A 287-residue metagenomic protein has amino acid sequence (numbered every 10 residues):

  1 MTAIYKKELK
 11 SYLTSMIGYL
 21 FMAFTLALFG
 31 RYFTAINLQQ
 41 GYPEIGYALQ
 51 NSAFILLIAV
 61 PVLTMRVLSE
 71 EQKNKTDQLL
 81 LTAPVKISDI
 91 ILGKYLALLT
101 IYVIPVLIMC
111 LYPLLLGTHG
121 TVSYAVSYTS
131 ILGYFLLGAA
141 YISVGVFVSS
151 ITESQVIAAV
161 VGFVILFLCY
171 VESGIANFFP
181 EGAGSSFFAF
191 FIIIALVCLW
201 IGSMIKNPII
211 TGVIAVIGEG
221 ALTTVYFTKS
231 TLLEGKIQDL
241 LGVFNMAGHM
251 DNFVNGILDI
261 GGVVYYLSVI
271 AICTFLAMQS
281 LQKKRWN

Functional and structural regions predicted by a protein language model:
M1-E71, L111, W200-A215, L222-K236 (+1 more regions): Hydrophobic alpha-helical transmembrane segments
S11, S69, L80-T82, Y141 (+1 more regions): Helix-capping/transition residues at the boundaries of transmembrane alpha-helices and the short helical linkers
Y19-A23, L99, S127-L132, A159-V160 (+3 more regions): Hydrophobic alpha-helical transmembrane segments
F29-I36, Q40-I55, A97-V164, Y170-E181: Secretory targeting signals
Y32-A35, Q155-N252: Transmembrane helix segments
Q50-A53, S130-L137, A183-I194, V213 (+1 more regions): Alpha-helical transmembrane segments of polytopic membrane proteins
V67-A97: Helix-loop-helix units of permease transmembrane domains in multi-pass membrane transporters, especially ABC
S88-L92, V148, L281: Alpha-helix N-cap/helix-start motif at helix boundaries, enriched for small hydrophobics
